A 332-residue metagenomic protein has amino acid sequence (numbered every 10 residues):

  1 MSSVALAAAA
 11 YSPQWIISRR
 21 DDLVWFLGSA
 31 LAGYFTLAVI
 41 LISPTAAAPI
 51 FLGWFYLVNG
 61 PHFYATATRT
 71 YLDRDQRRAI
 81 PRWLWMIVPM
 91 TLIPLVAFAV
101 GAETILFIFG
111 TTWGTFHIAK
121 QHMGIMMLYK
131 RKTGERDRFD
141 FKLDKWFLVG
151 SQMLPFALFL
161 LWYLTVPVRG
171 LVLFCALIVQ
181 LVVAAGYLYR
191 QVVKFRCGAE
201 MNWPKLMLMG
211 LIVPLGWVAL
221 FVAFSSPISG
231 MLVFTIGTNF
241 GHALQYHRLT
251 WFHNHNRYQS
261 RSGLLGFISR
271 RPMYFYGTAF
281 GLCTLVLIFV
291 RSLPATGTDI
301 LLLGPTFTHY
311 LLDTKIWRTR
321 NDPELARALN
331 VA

Functional and structural regions predicted by a protein language model:
L6-A8, I50-T70, I118-H122: Central hydrophobic cores of alpha-helical transmembrane segments in multi-pass inner-membrane proteins across all
A10-G28: N-terminal membrane topogenic signal
Y11-P13, F63-R74, H122-Y129, A185-G198 (+2 more regions): C-terminal ends of transmembrane helices
Y34, I93-V100, Q152-L164, P214-S229 (+1 more regions): Hydrophobic alpha-helical transmembrane segments in multi-pass integral membrane proteins
T36-P49, L293: Short, hydrophobic transmembrane alpha-helix segments
T45, V166-V172, F224-F234, L285-L302: Extracellular/periplasmic helix-loop-helix junctions in multi-pass membrane proteins
D75-A79, V96-L173: Membrane-interface helix-loop-helix junctions at boundaries between adjacent transmembrane segments
T133-L154, L158-I228, F252, Q259: Long, contiguous internal "core" modules enriched in hydrophobic/ aromatic residues
